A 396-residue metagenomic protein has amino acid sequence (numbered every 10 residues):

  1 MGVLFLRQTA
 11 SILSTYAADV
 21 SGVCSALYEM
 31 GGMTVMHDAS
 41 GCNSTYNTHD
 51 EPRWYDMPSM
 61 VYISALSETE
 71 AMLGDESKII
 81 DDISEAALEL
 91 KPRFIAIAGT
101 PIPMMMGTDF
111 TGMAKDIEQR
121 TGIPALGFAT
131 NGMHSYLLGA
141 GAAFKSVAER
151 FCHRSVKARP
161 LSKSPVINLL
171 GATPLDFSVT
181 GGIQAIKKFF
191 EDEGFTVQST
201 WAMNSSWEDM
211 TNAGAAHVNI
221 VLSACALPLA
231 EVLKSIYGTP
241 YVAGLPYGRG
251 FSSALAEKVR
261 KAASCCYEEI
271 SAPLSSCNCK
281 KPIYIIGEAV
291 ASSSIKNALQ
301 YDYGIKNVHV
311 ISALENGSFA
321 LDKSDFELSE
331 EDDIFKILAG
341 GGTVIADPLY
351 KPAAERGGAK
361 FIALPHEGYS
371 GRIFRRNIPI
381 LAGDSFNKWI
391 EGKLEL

Functional and structural regions predicted by a protein language model:
M1-L396: An N-terminal assembly and electron-transfer interface module characteristic of large anaerobic redox and radical
